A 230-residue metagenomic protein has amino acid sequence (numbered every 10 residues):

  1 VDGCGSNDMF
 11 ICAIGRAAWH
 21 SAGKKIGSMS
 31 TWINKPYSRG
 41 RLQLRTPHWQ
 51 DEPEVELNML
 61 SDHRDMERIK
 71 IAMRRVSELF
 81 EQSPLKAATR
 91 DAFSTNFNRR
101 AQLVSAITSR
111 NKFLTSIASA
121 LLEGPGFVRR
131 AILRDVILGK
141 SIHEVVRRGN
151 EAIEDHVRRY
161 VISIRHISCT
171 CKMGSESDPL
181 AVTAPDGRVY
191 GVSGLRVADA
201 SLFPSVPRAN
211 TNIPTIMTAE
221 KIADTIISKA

Functional and structural regions predicted by a protein language model:
V1-F80, S94-C169, V197-A200, P204-V206: FAD cofactor-binding and catalytic pocket of flavoenzymes
I71-L85, A219-A230: Internal hydrophobic alpha-helix adjacent to the cofactor/substrate pocket in enzyme cavities
L85-F97: Short acidic alpha-helical/loop segments enriched in Asp/Glu that coordinate divalent cations
D178, D186-G187: Detector for glycine-centered tight turns/loop "hinges" at secondary-structure junctions
R188-Y190, G194: GST superfamily/GST-like fold recognition
S205-D224: A conserved FAD-binding loop/helix module that cradles the flavin
